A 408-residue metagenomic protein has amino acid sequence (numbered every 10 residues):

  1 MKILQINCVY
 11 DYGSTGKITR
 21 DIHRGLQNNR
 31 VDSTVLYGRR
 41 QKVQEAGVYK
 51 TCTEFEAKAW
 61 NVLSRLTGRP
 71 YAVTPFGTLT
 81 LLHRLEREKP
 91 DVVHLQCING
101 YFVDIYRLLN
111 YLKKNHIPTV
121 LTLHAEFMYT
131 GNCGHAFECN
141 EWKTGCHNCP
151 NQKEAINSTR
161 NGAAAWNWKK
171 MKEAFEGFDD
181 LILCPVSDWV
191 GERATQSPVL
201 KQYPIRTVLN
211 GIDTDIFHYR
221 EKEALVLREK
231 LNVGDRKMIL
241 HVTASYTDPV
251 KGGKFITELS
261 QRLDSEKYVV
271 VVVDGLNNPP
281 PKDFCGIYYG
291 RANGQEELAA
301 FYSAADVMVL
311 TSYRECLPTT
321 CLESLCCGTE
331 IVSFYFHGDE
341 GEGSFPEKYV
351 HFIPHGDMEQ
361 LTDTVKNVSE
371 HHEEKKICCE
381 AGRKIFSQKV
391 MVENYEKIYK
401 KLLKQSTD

Functional and structural regions predicted by a protein language model:
T130-G134, S158-I205, I212-I216: A short, active-site helix/loop in glycosyltransferases that binds the activated sugar's phosphate group
C184, N232-K251, T257-S260: Conserved donor-binding/catalytic core segment of Leloir-type glycosyltransferases
D274-E296: Nucleotide-activated donor-binding/catalytic signature segment of Leloir-type glycosyltransferases, i.e., the conserved
A300-A305: Short alpha-helical donor nucleotide-sugar binding micro-motif in glycosyltransferases
Y313: Aromatic "clamp/platform" in nucleotide-sugar-dependent glycosyltransferases that forms part of the donor/acceptor
E330-S333: Short hydrophobic beta-strand element within catalytic cores of glycosyltransferases and related nucleotide-activated
V350-M358, N367-H372: Conserved acidic donor-binding segment of nucleotide-sugar-dependent glycosyltransferases
E373-S387, N394-K397: A short, well-ordered alpha-helix in the C-terminal region of glycosyltransferases
